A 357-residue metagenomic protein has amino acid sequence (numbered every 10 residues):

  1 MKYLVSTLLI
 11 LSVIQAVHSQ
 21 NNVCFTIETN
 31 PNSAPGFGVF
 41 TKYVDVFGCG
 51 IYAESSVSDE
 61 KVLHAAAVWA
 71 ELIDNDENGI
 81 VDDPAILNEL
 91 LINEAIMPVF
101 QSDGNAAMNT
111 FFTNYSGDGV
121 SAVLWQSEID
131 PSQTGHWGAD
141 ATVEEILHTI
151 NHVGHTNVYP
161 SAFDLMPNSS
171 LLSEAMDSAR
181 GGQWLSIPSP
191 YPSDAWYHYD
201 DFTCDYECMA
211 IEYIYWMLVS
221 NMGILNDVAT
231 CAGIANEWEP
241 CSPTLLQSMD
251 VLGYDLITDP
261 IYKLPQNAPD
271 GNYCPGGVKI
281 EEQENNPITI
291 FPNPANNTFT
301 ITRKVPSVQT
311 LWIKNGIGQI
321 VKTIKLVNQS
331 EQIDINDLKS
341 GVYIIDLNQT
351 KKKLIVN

Functional and structural regions predicted by a protein language model:
M1-Q20, I280, I344-L347: Bacterial Sec-dependent N-terminal signal peptides
H18, Q283-N357: C-terminal outer-membrane/trafficking sorting elements
Q20-N22, G271-P287: Low-complexity, Pro/Thr/Ser/Gly/Ala-rich linker/spacer regions in secreted, extracellular modular proteins
N21-D45: N-terminal low-complexity, Pro/Thr/Ser-rich intrinsically disordered segments that act as propeptides or flexible
V39, V46-S186: Acidic/His-rich structured neighborhood in mature extracellular/periplasmic domains
A53-E60, T134-G138, Y199-I211, N226 (+1 more regions): Conserved aromatic-histidine-acidic binding/catalytic patches
H155-T230: Post-HExxH zinc-binding segment in Zn-dependent metallohydrolases
E207, I214-G277: Pan-zinc metallopeptidase signature
